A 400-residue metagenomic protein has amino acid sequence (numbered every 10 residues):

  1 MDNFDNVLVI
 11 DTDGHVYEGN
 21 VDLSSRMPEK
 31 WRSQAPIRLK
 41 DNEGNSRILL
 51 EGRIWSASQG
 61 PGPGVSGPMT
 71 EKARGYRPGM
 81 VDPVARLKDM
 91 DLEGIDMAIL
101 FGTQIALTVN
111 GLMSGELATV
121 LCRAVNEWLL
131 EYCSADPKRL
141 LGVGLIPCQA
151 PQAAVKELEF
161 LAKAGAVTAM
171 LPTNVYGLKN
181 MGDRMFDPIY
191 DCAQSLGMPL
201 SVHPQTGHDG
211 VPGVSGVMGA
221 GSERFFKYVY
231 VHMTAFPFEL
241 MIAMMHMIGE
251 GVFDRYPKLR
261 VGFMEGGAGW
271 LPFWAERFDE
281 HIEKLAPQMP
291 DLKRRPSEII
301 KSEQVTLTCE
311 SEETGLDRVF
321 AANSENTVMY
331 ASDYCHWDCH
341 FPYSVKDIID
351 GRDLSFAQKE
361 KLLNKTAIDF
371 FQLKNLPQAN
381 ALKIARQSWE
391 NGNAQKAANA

Functional and structural regions predicted by a protein language model:
D2-I10, G19-M69, A73-M97, E127-A135 (+7 more regions): Mid-to-C-terminal alpha-helical segments outside catalytic/metal-binding sites
I10-T12, V202, M264, S332: Active-site flanking residues adjacent to catalytic metal/cofactor-binding acidic residues
V16, T206, H336: Short active-site segment of divalent metal-dependent hydrolases/proteases that encodes the spacing between
G62-R77, L107-L112, F225-M233, Q304: Short glycine/proline-rich turn/loop motifs
T70-P78, K88-L112, R139-P147, V167-N174: Divalent metal-dependent hydrolysis catalytic cores, especially in the metallo-beta-lactamase
E116-Y132: Active-site-proximal gating segment of KS-fold condensing enzymes and close homologs
V120, C133-L141, I146, P151-Q152 (+3 more regions): Catalytic pocket-lining loop regions of alpha/beta-barrel enzymes, especially the amidohydrolase/enolase/GH5 lineages
